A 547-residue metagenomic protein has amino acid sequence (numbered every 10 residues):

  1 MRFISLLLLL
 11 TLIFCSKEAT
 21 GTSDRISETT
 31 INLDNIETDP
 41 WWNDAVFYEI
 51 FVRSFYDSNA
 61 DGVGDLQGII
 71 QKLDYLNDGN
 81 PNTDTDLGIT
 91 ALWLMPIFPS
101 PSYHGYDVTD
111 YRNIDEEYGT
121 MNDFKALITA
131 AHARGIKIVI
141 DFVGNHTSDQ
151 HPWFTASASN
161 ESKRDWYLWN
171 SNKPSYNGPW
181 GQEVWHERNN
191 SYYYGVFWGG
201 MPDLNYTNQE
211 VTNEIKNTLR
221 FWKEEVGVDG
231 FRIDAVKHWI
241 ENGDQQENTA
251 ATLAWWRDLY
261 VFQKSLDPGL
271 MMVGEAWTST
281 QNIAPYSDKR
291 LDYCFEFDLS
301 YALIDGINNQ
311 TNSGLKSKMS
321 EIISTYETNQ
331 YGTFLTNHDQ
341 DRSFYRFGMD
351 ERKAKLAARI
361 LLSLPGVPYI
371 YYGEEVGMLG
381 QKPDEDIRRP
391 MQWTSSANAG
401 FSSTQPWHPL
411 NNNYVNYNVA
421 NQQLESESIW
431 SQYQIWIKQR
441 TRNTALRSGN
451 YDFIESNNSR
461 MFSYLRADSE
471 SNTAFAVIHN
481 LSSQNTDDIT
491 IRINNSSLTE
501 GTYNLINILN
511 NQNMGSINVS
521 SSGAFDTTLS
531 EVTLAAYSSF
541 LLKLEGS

Functional and structural regions predicted by a protein language model:
M1-L7: Sec-dependent signal peptide recognition, specifically the positively charged N-region followed immediately by
I13-F14: C-terminal motif of bacterial Sec signal peptides marking the signal peptidase cleavage site
D24-I140, N145-T147, P152-A156, S162-K163 (+5 more regions): N-terminal structural segment of carbohydrate-active enzymes
E37-F47, F51, D149-G243, A250-P365 (+4 more regions): Alpha-amylase-like alpha-glycosidases and glucanotransferases acting on alpha-linked glucans and related
W42, Y260-L266, T278, S287 (+4 more regions): Loop/helix patches that line or flank the sugar-binding groove of alpha-linked glycan CAZymes
V46-E49, A91-P96, V139-I140, G230-R232 (+6 more regions): Structural recognition of the beta-strand scaffold that forms the well-ordered cores of secreted hydrolase catalytic
I506-T527: Solvent-exposed beta-strand/loop surfaces of large extracellular or lumenal domains
S520-S547: C-terminal beta-strand-rich structural cap/linker in extracellular carbohydrate-active enzymes
